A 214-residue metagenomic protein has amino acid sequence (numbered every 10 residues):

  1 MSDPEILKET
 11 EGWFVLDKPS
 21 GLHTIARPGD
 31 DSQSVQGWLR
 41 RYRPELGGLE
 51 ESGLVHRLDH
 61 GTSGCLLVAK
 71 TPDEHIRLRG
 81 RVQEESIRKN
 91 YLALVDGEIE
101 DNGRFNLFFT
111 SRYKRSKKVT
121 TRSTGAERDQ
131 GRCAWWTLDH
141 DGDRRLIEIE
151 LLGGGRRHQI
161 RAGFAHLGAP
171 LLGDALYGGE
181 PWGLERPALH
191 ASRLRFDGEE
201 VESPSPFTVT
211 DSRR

Functional and structural regions predicted by a protein language model:
M1-W13, P19-T24, K114, A126 (+2 more regions): Pseudouridine synthases involved in rRNA/tRNA modification
E11-G12, T62-C65, N90-Y91: Short, surface-exposed beta-edge/turn micro-motifs
D17-K18, L67, A93, W135 (+2 more regions): Residue-level signal for inorganic ion chemistry
L22-G37, R41, R77, L94-L146 (+2 more regions): Glycine- and acidic-residue-rich catalytic/RNA-contacting loop of pseudouridine synthases
G48-E84: Glycine/acidic-rich beta-strand-loop module
H56-H60, D139-D141, R186: A short beta-turn/loop motif at secondary-structure boundaries
V68-K70, L94-D96, E150: Short hydrophobic/aromatic beta-strand micro-patches that form the beta-sheet surface supporting nucleotide- or nucleic
E84-K89, H166-A169: A common structural junction motif
